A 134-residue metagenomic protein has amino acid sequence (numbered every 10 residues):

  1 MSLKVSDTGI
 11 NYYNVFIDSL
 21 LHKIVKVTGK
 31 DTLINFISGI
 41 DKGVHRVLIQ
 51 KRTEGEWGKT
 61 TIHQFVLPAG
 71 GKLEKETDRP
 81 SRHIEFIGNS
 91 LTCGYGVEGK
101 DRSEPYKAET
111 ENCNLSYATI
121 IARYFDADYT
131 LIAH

Functional and structural regions predicted by a protein language model:
M1-I87, L91-T110: N-terminal secretory targeting modules
E76, T119-A122: A general structural signal for short secondary-structure junctions and capping/turn motifs
A108-T119: Short catalytic helix/loop segments, enriched in acidic residues and glycine and frequently bearing histidine
R123-H134: Short connector loops at secondary-structure junctions
